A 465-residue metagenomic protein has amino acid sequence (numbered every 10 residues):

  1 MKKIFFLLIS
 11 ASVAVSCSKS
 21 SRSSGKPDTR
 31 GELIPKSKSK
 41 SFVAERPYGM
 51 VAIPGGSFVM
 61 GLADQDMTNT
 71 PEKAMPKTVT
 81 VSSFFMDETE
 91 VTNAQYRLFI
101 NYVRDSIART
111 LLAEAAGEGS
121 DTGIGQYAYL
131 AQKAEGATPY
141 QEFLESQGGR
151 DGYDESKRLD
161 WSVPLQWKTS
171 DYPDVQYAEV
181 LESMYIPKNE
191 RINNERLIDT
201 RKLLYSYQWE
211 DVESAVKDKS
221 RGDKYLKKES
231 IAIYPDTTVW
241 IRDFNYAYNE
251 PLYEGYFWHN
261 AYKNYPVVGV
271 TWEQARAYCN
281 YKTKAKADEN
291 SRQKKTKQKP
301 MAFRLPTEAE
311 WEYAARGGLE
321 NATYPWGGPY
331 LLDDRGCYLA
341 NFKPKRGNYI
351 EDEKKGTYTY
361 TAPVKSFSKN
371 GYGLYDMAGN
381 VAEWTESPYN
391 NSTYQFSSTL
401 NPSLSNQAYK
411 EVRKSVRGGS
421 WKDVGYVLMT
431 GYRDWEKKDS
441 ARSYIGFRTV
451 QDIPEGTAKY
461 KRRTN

Functional and structural regions predicted by a protein language model:
I4-S12: Sec-dependent N-terminal signal peptides
L7, S106, T122, S183 (+4 more regions): Coil residues (strongly favoring Ser/Thr
V15-S16: C-terminal motif of bacterial Sec signal peptides marking the signal peptidase cleavage site
S21-R30, A52-I53, V59, Q166 (+7 more regions): Functional-site microenvironments in short loops/helix caps that host divalent-cation chemistry
G25-A52: Post-signal peptide N-terminal segment of mature Sec-exported envelope proteins
L62-V81, L339-N341, L428-D434: Short, polar loop/linker segments at the starts of domains and inter-domain junctions
E114-R221: Non-catalytic, alpha-helical, charged scaffold/linker segments that couple or flank catalytic or architectural cores
S443-K459: Short, structured beta-strand segments at or near domain termini in extracellular proteins/domains
